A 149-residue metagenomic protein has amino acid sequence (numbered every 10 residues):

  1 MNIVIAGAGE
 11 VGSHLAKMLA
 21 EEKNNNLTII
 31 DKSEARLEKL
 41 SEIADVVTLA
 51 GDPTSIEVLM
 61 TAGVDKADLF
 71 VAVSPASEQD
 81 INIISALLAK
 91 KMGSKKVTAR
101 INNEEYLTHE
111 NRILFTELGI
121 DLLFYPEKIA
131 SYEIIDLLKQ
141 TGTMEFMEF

Functional and structural regions predicted by a protein language model:
M1-F149: Cytosolic regulatory regions of ion transport systems
